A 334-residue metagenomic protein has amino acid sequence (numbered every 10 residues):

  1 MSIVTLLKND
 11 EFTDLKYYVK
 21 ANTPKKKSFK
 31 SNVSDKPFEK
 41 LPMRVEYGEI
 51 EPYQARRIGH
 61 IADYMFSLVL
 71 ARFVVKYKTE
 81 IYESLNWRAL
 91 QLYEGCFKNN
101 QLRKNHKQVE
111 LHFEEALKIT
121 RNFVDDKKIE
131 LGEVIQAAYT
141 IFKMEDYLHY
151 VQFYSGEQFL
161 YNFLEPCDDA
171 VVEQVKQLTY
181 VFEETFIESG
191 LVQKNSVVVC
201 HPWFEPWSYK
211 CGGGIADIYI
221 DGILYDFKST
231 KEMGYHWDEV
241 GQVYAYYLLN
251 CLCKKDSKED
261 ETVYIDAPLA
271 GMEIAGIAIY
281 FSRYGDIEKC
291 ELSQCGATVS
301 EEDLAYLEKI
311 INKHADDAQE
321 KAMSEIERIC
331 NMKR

Functional and structural regions predicted by a protein language model:
M1-V181: Residue(s) in the substrate-gating loop at a strand-loop-helix junction that position the organic substrate next
K176-H201: Eukaryote-skewed repeat-based solenoidal scaffolds used as protein-protein interaction platforms, primarily
V192-Y219: Active-site metal-binding core of divalent-cation-utilizing nuclease and nuclease-like domains
G212, D221, S282-Y284: Short strand-coil-strand connectors
D217-E232: Conserved catalytic cores of phosphodiester-cleaving nucleases, focusing on short active-site segments
E232-Q242: Active-site-adjacent loop/helix micro-motif of nuclease/hydrolase catalytic cores
Q242-L249: An active-site-proximal "capping" alpha-helix that borders the catalytic cofactor pocket
E259-R334: Metal-dependent nuclease catalytic regions and adjoining charged, substrate-binding loops involved in nucleic-acid end
